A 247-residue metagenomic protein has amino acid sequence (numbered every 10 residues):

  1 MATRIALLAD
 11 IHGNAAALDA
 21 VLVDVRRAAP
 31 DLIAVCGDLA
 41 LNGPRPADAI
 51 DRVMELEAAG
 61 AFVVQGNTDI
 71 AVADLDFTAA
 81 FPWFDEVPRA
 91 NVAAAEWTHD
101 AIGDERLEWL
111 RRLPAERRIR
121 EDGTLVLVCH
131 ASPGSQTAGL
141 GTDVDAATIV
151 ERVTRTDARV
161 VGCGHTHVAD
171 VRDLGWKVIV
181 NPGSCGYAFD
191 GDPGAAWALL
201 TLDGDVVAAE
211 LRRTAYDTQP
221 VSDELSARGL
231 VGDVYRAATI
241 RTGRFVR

Functional and structural regions predicted by a protein language model:
M1-A6, I119-L127, L174-V178, G204-V207: Beta-strand-turn-beta hairpins that frame and shape the catalytic cleft of phosphate-ester-processing enzymes
A2-D104: Core catalytic region of metal-dependent phosphoesterases/phosphodiesterases, especially metallo-beta-lactamase-like
A9-I11, G37-L39, N67-I70, A131-P133 (+3 more regions): Active-site metal-binding loops of divalent metal-dependent hydrolases
V25-A29, E57, R120-D122, T154-D157 (+2 more regions): Glycine-rich phosphate-binding loop signature in dinucleotide/nucleotide-binding domains
P82-R89, G123-T156, A188: Active-site-proximal segments of metal-dependent phosphoesterases and phosphodiesterases across multiple
A90-L125: Metallo-beta-lactamase
D143-V180: Anionic-ligand binding region
R172-R247: Acidic, His/Gly-rich catalytic cores of divalent-metal-dependent hydrolytic chemistry
